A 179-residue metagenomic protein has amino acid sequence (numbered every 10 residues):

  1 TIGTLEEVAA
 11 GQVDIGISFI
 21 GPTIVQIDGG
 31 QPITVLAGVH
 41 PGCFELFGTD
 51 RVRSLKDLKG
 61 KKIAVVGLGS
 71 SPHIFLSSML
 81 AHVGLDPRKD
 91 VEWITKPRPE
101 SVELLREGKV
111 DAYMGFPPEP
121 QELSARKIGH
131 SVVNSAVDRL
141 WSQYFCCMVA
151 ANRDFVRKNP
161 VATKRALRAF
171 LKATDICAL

Functional and structural regions predicted by a protein language model:
T1, G21-V25, G42-R126: Bilobed "Venus flytrap"/periplasmic-binding protein-like clamshell domains and structurally analogous long
T1-G16: Extracytoplasmic small-molecule ligand-binding "clamshell" domains of the periplasmic binding protein/Venus flytrap
A9-G11, V25-G29: Alpha-helix C-terminal capping segments
D14-I17, T34-V35, D111-A112: Short, Asp-centered acidic motifs that coordinate Mg2+ and/or phosphate in catalytic or ligand-binding sites
S18, D28, G38, D50 (+6 more regions): Extracytoplasmic/periplasmic, Sec-exported soluble proteins
I20-G21, E100-L179: Pocket-lining segment of extracytoplasmic ligand-binding domains
Q31-G38, K61-A64, V132-L140: A structural signal for short loop-to-beta-strand junctions that line the ligand-binding cleft of periplasmic/secreted
V35-S54, L140-R157: Hydrophobic/proline-rich hinge and linker segments of small-molecule sensing/allosteric domains, predominantly
